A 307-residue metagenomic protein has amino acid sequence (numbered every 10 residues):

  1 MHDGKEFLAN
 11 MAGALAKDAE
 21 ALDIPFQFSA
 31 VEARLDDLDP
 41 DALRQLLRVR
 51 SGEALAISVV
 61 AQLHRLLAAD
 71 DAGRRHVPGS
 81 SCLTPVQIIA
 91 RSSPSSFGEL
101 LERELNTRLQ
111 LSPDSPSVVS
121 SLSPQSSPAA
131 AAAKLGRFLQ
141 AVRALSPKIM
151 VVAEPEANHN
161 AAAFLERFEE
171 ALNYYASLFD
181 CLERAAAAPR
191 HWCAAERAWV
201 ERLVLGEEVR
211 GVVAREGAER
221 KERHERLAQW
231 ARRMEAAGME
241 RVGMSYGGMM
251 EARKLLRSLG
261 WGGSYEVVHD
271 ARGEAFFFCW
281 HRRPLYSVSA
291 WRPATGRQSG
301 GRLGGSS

Functional and structural regions predicted by a protein language model:
D3-S307: Domain-level detector for long C-terminal conserved domains
